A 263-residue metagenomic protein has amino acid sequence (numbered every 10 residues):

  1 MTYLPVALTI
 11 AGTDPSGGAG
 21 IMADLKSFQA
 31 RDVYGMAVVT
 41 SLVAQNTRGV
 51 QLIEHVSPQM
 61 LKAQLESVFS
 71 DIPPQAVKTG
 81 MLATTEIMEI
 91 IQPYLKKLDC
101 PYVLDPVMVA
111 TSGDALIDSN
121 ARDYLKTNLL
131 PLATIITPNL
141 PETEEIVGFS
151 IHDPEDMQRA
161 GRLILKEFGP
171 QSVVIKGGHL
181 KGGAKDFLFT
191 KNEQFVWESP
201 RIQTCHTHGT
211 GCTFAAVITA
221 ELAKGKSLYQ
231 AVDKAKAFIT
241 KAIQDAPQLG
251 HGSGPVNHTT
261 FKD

Functional and structural regions predicted by a protein language model:
M1-L4, T9, G20, G182-W197: Acidic-glycine-rich active-site phosphate/pyrophosphate-binding loop
T2-T9, Q29-T111: Conserved N-terminal subdomain of the carbohydrate kinase-like
L4, H55, Y229-D263: Charged C-terminal helix
I10-S16, F195-H208: Short pre-catalytic strand/loop immediately N-terminal to key active-site residues, enriched for Gly-Thr
G17-V33: N-terminal basic/disordered segments at the start of proteins
M22, E145, T204-L228: Short, small-residue alpha-helix embedded
D32-M36, F195, E221-K234: Phosphate-handling active-site elements
S119-Q194: Conserved phosphate/ATP/ADP-binding segment of small-molecule kinases
